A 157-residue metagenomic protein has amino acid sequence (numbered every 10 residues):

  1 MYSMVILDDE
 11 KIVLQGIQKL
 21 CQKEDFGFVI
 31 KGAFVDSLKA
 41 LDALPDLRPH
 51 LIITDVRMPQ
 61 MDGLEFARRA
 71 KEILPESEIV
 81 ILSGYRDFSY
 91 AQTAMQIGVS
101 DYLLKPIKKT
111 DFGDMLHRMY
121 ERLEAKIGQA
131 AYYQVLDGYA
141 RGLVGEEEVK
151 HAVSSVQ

Functional and structural regions predicted by a protein language model:
L7-D8, D55: Active-site residues of response regulator receiver
K11-G32: Two-component/phosphorelay signaling modules centered on CheY-like receiver
A33-L51: Acidic, metal-coordinating helix/loop segments flanking the phosphotransfer/catalytic sites of two-component signaling
D36-K39, D62-E65, S83: Acidic catalytic/metal-coordinating carboxylates
D42, L64-P75: Short amphipathic alpha-helix used as the core "switch/output" element in two-component signaling
M58: Receiver (REC) domain active-site loop signature in two-component systems and cognate sites in sensor histidine kinases
E65, R86-D101: Alpha4 helix (beta4-alpha4-beta5 surface) of REC/receiver domains from two-component response regulators
M95, D101-Q157: Interdomain helical linkers/hinges and coiled-coil/dimerization scaffolds that transmit conformational signals
